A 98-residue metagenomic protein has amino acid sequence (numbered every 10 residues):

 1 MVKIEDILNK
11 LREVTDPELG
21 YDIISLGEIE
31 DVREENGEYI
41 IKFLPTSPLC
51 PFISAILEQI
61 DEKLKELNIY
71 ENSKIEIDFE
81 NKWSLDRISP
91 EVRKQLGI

Functional and structural regions predicted by a protein language model:
M1-I98: Domain-level signature for proteins that mediate thiol-based redox and metal-cofactor handling
